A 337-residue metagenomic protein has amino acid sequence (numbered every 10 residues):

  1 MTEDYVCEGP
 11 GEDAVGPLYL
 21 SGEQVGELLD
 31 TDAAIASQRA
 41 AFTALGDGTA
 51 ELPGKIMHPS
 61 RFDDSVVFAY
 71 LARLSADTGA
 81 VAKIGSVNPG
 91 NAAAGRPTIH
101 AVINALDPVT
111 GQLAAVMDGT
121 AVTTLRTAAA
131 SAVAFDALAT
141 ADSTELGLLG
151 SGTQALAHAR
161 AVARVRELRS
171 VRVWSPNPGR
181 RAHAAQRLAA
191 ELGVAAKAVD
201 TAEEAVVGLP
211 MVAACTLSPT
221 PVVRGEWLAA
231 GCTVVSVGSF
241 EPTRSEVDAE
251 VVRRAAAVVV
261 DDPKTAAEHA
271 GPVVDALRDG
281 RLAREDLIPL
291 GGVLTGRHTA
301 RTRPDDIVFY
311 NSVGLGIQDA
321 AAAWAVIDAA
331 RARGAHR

Functional and structural regions predicted by a protein language model:
M1-T124, A132, D142, A320 (+1 more regions): N-terminal ligand-binding/catalytic initiation module
L138-E145, E167, A229-A230: Short helix-loop-beta connector
E145-G147, V308: Conserved beta-strand elements of the Class I
S151-G152: Glycine-rich Rossmann-fold phosphate-binding loop(s) that bind the pyrophosphate of adenine dinucleotide cofactors
A155-L156: N-terminal Rossmann-fold NAD(P) dinucleotide-binding loop
R164-L192: NAD(P)-binding Rossmann-fold cofactor-contacting core
G193-R278: Rossmann-like adenosine-cofactor binding region
F240-R337: Adenosine-phosphate binding glycine-rich loop
